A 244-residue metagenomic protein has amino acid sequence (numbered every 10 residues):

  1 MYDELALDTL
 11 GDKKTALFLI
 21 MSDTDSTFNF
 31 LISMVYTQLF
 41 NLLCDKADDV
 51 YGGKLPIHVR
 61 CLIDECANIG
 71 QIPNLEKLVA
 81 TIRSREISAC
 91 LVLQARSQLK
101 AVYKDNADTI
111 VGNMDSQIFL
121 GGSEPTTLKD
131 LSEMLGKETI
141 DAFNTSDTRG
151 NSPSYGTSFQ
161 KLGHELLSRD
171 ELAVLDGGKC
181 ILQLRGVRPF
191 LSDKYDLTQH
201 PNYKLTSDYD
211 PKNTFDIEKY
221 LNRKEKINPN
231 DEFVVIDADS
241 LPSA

Functional and structural regions predicted by a protein language model:
M1-I87, V102, D170-L191, H200 (+2 more regions): P-loop NTPase motor domains
V79-I181: Conserved ATP-driven motor cores of ASCE-family P-loop NTPases powering translocation/secretion/packaging/pilus
D196: Short, surface-exposed polybasic-aromatic patches that bind anionic ligands, especially phosphate groups
